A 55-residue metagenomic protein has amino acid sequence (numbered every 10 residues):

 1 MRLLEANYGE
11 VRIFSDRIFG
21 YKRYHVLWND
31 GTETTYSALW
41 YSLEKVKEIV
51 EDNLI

Functional and structural regions predicted by a protein language model:
M1-H25: Short N-terminal "domain-start" leader segments that mark the transition from disordered tails or signal peptides into
L4, T35-Y36: N-terminal cationic amphipathic segment used for targeting or macromolecule association
Y8, G31-E33: Detector for glycine-centered tight turns/loop "hinges" at secondary-structure junctions
H25-W28, Y36-I55: A short, charged, amphipathic alpha-helix used as a generic interaction element across diverse proteins
